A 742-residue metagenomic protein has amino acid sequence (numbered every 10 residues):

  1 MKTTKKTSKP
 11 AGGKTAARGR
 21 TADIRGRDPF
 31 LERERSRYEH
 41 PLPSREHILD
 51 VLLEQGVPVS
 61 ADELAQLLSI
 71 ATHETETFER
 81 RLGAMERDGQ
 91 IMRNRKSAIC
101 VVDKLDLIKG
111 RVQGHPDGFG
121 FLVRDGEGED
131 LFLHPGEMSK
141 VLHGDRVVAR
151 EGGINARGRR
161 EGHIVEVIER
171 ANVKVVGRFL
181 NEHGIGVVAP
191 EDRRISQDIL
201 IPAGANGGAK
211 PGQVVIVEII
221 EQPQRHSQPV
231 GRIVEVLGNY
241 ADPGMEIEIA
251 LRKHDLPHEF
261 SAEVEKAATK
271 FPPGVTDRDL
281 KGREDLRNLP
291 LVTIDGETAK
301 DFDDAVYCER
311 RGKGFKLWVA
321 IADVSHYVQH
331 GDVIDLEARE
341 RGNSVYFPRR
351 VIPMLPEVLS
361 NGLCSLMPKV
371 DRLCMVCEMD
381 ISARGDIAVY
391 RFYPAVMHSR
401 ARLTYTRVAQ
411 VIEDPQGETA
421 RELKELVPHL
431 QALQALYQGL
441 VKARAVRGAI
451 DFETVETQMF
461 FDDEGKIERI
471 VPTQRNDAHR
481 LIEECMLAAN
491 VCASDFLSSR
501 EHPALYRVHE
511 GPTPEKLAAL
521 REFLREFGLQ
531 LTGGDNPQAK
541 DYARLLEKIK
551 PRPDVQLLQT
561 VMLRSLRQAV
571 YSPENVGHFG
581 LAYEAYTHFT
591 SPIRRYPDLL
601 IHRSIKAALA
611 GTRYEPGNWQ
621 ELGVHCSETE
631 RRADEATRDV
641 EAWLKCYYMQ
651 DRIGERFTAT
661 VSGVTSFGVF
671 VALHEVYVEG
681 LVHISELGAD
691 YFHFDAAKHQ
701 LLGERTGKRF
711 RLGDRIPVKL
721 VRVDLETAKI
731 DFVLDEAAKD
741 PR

Functional and structural regions predicted by a protein language model:
K2-W318, S325-V370, R402, R407-Q410 (+3 more regions): Charge-lined substrate channels and their catalytic hotspots, especially those that engage the 3′ end of RNA
E129-H134, I195-I201, Y677-D695: A short macromolecule-binding patch
Q222, N239, I249-L256, E263-G688 (+4 more regions): Electropositive polyanion-binding surfaces
